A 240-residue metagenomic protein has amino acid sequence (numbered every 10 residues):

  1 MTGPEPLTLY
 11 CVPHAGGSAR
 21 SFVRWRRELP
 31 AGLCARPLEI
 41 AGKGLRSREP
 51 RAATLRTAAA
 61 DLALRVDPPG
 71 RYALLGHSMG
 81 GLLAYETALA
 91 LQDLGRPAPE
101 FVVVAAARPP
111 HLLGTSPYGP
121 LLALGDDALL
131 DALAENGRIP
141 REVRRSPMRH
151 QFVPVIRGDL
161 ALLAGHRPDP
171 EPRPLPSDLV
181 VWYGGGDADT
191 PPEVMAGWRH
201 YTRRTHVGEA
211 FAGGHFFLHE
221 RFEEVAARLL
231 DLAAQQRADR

Functional and structural regions predicted by a protein language model:
M1-R240: Non-catalytic, mobile gating and regulatory segments of ester bond hydrolases
